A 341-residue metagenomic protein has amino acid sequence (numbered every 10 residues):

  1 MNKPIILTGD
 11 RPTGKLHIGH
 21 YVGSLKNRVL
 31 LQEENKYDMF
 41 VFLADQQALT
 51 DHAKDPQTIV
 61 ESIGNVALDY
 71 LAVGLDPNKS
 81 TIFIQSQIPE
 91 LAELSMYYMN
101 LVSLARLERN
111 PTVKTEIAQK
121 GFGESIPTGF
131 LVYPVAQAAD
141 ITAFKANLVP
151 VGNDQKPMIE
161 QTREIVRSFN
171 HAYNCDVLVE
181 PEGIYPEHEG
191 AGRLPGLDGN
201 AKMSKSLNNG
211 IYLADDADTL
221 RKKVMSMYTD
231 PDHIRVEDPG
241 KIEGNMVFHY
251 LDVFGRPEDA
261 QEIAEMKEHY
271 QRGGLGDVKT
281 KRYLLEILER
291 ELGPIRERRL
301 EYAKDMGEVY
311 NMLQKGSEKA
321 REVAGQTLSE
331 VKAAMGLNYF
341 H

Functional and structural regions predicted by a protein language model:
M1-N2, G273: Short loop/turn hinge sites at secondary-structure boundaries
N2-A139, R296, L300: N-terminal Rossmann-like or analogous alpha/beta NTP/dinucleotide-binding catalytic cores that position adenine
L16-V22, F40, D55-I59, N78 (+6 more regions): Structured ligand/cofactor/substrate-binding pocket environments in proteins
S24, R28, V66, M158 (+2 more regions): Alpha-helical packing segments of well-folded alpha/beta enzyme cores
L49-H52, F144-N147, K202-M203: Active-site-proximal beta-alpha loop/turn segments in soluble metabolic enzymes
R109-N110, A146-N147, S206: A short secondary-structure junction signal
R163-H341: Conserved nucleotide- and phosphate/pyrophosphate-binding catalytic cores in adenylate/nucleotidyl-handling enzymes
